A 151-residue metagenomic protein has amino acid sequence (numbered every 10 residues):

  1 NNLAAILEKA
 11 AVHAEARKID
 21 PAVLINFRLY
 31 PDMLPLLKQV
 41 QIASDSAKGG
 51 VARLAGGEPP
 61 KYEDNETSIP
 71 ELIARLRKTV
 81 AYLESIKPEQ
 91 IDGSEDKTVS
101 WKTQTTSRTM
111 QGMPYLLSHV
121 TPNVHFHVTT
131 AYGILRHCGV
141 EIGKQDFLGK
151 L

Functional and structural regions predicted by a protein language model:
N1-L7, K18, A22-L24, L34-L37: Charge-rich alpha-helical segments
L3-I6, A10, A43, G50 (+1 more regions): Amphipathic alpha-helices that form helix-helix packing interfaces
L3-R17, A131, L135: Long, well-ordered alpha-helical segments
E15-I25, S85-L116, L148: Acidic interhelical loop/turn segments
I25-P59, T109-G143: Short, contiguous alpha-helical
K48-E89: Helix-adjacent hinge/juxtasegments
I142-L151: Short, highly charged C-terminal tails/helix-capping segments
